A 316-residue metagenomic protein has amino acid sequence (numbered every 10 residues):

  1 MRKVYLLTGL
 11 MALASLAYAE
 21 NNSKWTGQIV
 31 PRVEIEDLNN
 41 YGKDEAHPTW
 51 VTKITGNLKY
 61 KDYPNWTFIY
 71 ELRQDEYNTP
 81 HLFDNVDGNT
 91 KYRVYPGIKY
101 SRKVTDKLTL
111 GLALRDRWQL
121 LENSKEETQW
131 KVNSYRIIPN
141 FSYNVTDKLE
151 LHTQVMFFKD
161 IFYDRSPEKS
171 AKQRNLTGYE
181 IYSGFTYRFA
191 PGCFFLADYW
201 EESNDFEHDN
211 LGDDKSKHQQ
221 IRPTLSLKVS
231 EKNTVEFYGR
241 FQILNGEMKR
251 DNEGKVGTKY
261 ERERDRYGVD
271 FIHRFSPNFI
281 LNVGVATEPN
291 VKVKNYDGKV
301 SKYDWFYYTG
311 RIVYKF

Functional and structural regions predicted by a protein language model:
M1-V30, Y63-T67: Cleavable N-terminal export/targeting peptides
W25-G27, D62-F68, T105-L112, D147-T153 (+5 more regions): Repeated loop/turn-to-beta-strand initiation elements of outer-membrane beta-barrel proteins
I29-D37, F68-Q74, L112-W118, T153-K159 (+3 more regions): Transmembrane beta-barrel strands of outer-membrane/channel proteins
L38-G42, Y77-H81, Q119-K125, D160-S166 (+3 more regions): Outer-membrane beta-barrel proteins
G42-W50, D84-R93, E126-S134, K169-G178 (+3 more regions): Replace "Gram-negative outer membrane beta-barrel proteins" with "bacterial and organellar outer membrane beta-barrel
I54-Y60, P96-R102, P139-Y143, I181-Y187 (+3 more regions): Residues on the lipid-exposed face of transmembrane beta-strands in outer-membrane beta-barrel proteins
S142-G254: Detector for outer-membrane/organellar transmembrane beta-barrel domains, recognizing the amphipathic beta-strand
V285, K302-F316: Outer-membrane beta-barrel "beta-signal"
